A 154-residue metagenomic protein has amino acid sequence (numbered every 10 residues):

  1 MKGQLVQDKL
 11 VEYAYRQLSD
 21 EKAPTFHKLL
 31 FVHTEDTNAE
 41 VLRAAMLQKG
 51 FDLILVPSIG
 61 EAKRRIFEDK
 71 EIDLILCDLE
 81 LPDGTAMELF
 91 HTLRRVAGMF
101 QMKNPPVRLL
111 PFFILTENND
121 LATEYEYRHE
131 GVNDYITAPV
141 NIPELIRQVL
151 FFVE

Functional and structural regions predicted by a protein language model:
M1-A39, R43, G60, H91 (+2 more regions): Non-catalytic signal-transmission and effector/linker regions of two-component phosphorelay proteins
A44-K49, R65, E126: Alpha-helical interaction/dimerization surfaces of two-component signaling modules
G50-F51, V132: Short phosphate-binding/catalytic loops that engage adenosine nucleotides
L55-L74: Acidic, metal-coordinating helix/loop segments flanking the phosphotransfer/catalytic sites of two-component signaling
D78-E80, T85, T116: Active-site residues of response regulator receiver
E88, R108, T116-D134, R147: Alpha4 helix (beta4-alpha4-beta5 surface) of REC/receiver domains from two-component response regulators
T137-P139: A Lys-centered signature of the CheY-like receiver
